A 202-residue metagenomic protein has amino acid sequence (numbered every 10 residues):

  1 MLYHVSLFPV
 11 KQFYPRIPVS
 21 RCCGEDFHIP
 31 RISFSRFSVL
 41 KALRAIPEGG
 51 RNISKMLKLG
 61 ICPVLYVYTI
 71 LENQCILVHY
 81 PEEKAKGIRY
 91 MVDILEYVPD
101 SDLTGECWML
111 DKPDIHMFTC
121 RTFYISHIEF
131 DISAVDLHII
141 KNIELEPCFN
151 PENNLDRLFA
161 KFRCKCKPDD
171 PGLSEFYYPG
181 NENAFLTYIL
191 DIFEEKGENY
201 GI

Functional and structural regions predicted by a protein language model:
M1-I202: NAD-dependent ADP-ribosyltransferases
